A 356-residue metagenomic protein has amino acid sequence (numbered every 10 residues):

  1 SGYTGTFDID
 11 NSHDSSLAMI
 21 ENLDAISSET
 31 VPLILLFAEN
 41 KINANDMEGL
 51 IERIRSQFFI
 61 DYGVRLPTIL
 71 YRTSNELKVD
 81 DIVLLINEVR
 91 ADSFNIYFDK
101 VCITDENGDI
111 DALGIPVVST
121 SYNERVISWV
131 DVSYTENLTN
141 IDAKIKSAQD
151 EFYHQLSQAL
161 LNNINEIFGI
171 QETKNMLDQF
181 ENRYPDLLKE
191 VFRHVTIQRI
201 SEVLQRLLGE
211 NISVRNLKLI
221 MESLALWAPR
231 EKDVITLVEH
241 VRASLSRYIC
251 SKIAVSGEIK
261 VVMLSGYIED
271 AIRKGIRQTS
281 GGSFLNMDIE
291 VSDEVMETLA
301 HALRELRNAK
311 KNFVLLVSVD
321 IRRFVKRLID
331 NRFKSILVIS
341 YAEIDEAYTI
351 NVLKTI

Functional and structural regions predicted by a protein language model:
G2-I356: Membrane-embedded alpha-helical signal segments
